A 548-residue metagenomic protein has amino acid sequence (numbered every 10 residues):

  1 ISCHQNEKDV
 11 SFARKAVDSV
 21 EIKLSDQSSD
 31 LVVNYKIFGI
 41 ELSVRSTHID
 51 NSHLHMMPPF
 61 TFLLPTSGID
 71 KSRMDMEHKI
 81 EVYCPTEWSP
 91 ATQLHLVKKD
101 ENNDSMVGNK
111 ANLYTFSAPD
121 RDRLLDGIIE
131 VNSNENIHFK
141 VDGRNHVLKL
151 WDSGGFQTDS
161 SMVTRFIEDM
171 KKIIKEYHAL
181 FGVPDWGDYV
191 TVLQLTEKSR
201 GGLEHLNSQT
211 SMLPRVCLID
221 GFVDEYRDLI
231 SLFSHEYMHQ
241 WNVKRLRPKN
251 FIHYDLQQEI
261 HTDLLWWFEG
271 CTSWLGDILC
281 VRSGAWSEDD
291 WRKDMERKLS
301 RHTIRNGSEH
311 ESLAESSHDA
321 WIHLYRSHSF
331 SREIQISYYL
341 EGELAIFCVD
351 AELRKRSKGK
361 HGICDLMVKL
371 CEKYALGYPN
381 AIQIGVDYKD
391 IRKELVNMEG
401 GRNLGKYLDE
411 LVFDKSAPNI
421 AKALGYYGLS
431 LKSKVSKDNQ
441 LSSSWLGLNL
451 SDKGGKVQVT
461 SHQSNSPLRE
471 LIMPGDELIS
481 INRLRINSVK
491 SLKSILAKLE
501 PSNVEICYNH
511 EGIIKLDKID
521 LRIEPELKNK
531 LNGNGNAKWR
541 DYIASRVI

Functional and structural regions predicted by a protein language model:
H4-K171, K175-W186, K198-S199, D220: Non-catalytic architectural context of zinc metalloproteases
E7, A16, I37-G39, L94 (+6 more regions): A mature extracytoplasmic/lumenal domain signature
E7, G143-N145, P248, R483 (+1 more regions): Residue-level detection of beta-strand-connecting loop/turn positions
E41, E87-W88, F181-D185, E236-R245 (+9 more regions): A generic secondary-structure signal for well-formed alpha-helical elements
M74, Q157-K172, V223-D224, D228 (+12 more regions): Soluble non-cytosolic domains of exported or imported proteins
E135-L265, C271: Juxtacatalytic substrate-recognition/specificity segment
Q209-V216, R245-L246, Q257-S308: Post-HExxH zinc-binding segment in Zn-dependent metallohydrolases
G276, W286-I548: C-terminal recognition in membrane/secretory proteostasis and scaffolding
